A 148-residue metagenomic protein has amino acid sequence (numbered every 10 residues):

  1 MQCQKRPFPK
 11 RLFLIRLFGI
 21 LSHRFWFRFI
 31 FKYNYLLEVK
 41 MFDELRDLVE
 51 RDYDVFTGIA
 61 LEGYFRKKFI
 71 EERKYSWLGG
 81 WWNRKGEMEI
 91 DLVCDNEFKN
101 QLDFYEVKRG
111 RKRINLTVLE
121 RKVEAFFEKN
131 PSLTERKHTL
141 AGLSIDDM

Functional and structural regions predicted by a protein language model:
M1-R6: A short, conserved structural fragment
K10-M148: A cross-kingdom feature that marks ATP-driven nucleic-acid transaction machinery
